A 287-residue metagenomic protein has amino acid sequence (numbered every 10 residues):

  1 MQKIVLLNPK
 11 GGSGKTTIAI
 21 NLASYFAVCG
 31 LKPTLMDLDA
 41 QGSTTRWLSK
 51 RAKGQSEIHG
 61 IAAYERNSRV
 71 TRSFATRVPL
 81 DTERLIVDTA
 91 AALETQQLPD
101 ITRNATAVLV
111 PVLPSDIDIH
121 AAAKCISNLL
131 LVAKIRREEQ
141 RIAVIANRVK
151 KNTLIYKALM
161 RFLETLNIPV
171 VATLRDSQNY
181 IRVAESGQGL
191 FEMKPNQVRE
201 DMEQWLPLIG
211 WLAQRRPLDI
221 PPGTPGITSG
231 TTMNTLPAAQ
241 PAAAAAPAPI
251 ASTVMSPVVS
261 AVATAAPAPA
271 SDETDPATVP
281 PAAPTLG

Functional and structural regions predicted by a protein language model:
M1-L7: Extreme N-terminal, non-catalytic leader segments that precede Walker-type/kinase nucleotide-binding cores
L7-S13, I20-P99, R103, A184-Q188: P-loop/Walker-type NTP enzyme "switch/lid" segment
T16-I20, A122-A123: Motif I (Walker A/P-loop) of helicase-class P-loop NTPases
Q96-D116: Inter-motif core of Ras-like GTPase G domains
A122-R137, N147: Conserved C-terminal guanine-recognition region of P-loop GTPase G domains, centered on the G4
K150, M160-F191: Beta-strand-loop-alpha "switch" segments that mediate conformational coupling across diverse proteins
R182-D201, L206: Inter-lobe coupling/hinge region of RecA-like P-loop helicase motors
R216-G287: P-loop NTP-binding site
